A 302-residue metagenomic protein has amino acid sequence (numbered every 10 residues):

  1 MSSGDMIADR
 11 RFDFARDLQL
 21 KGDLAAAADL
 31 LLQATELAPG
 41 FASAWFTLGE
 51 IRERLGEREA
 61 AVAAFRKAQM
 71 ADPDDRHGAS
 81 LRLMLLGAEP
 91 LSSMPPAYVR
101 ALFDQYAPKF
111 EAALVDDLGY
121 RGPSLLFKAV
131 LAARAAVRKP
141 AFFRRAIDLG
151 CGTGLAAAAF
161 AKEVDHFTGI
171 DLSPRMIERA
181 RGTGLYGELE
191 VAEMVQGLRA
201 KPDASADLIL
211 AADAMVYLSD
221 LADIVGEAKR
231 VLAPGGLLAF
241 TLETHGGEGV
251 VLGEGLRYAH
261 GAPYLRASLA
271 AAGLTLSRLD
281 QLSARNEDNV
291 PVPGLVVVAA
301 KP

Functional and structural regions predicted by a protein language model:
A8-D9, A42-S43, R76-H77: Helix-start (N-cap) detector for alpha-helical repeat units in TPR-like alpha-solenoids, especially tetratricopeptide
R145-I147, G152-L198: Class I SAM-dependent methyltransferase SAM/SAH-binding core
R199-I209: A short acidic, Gly/Pro-enriched loop at the edge of an enzyme's catalytic core that lines a small-molecule cofactor
A222-P234: A short glycine-rich, Lys/Arg-flanked "PGG" loop and its adjoining helix->strand segment in the class I
G235-E243: Conserved beta-strand signature within the Rossmann-like core of class I S-adenosyl-L-methionine
